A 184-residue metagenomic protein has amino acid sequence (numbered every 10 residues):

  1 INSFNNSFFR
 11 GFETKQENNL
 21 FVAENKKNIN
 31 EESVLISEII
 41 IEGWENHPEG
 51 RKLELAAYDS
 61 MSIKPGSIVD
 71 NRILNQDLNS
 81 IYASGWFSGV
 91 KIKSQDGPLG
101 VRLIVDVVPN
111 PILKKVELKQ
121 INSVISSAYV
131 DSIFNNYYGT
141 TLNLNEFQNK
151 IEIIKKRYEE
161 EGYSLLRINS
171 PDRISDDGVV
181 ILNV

Functional and structural regions predicted by a protein language model:
N2-V184: Periplasmic polypeptide-binding modules associated with outer-membrane biogenesis and secretion
